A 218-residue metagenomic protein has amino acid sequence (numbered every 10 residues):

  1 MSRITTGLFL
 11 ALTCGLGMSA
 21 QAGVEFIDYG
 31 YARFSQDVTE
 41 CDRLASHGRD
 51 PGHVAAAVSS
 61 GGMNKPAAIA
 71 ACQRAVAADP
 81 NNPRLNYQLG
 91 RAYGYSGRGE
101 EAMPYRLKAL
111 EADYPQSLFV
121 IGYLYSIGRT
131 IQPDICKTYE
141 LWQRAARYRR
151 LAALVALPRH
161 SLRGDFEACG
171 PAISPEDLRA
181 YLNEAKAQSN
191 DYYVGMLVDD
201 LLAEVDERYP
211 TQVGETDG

Functional and structural regions predicted by a protein language model:
G7-G17: Bacterial N-terminal signal peptides
A22-A71: N-terminal leader/linker segments that initiate helical-solenoid repeat arrays
F26-A32, D37-E40, A168-G218: Terminal, low-structured helical/coil segments at or just beyond the last alpha-helical repeat
D37, G48, A78-N82, G94 (+6 more regions): Short helix-capping/linker turns of helical repeat alpha-solenoids
